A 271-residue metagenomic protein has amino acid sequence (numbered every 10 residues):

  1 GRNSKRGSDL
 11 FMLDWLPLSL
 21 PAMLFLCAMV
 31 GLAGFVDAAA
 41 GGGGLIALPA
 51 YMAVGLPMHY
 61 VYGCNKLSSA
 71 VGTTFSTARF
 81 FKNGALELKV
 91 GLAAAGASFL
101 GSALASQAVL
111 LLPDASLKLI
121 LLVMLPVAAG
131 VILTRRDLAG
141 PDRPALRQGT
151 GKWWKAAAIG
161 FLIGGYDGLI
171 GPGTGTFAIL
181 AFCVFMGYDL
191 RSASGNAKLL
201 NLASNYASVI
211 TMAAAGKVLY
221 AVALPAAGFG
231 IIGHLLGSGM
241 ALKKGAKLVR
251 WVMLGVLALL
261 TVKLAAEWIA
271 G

Functional and structural regions predicted by a protein language model:
G1-F11: N-terminal amphipathic/basic-hydrophobic helices that include classical n-h-c signal peptides and signal-anchor
L10-P57, R143-S194: Selected transmembrane alpha-helices and immediately adjacent juxtamembrane segments of polytopic inner-membrane
M23, K66, L121-L125, A129 (+3 more regions): Residues within membrane-spanning alpha-helices of integral membrane proteins, especially the hydrophobic core/packing
C27, G31, F35, K66 (+9 more regions): Residue-level signature of the transmembrane alpha-helical core of multi-pass small-molecule transporters
L56-N65, K89-A93, G187-K198: Membrane-interface alpha-helices at helix entry/exit sites of multi-pass transporters
G63-V123, N205-W251, G255: Selective hydrophobic functional segments
F75-A85, L122-Q148, G239, L259-G271: Transmembrane helix exit motif
L162-I170, S208-G216, A223, L260-G271: Hydrophobic alpha-helical transmembrane segments in multi-pass integral membrane proteins
